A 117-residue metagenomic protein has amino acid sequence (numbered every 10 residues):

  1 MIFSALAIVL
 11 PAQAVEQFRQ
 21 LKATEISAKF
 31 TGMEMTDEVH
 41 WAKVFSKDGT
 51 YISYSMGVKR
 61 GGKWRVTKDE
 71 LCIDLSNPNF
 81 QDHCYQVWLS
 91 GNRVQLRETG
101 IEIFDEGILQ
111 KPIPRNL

Functional and structural regions predicted by a protein language model:
M1-A7: Bacterial N-terminal signal peptides
V9-K63, T67-L117: Lipid interaction determinants
